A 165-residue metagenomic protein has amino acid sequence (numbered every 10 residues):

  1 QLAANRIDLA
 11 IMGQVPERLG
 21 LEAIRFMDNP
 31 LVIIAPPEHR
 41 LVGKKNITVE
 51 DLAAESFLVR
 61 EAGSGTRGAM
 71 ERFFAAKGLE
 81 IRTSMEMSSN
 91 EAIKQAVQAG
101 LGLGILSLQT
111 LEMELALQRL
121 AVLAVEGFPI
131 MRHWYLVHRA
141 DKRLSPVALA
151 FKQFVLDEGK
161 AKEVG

Functional and structural regions predicted by a protein language model:
Q1-A35, G43, Q98-L101, A121-L123: Short beta-strand-centered segments that line the small-molecule binding cleft or hinge of alpha/beta clamshell
I11-G20, G68, R72, A76 (+1 more regions): A ligand-binding cleft/hinge motif common to bilobed small-molecule-binding domains
Q14-V15, P37, L108-T110, G127 (+1 more regions): Short secondary-structure boundary segments
L21-A23, D28-I33, P37-H39, V49 (+3 more regions): Small-molecule pocket liners
I24, E50, K94-Q95, L149: Alpha-helical segments flanking ligand/cofactor-binding loops in enzyme cores
E38-T48, D141-P146: Short helix-loop capping/hinge motifs at secondary-structure junctions, enriched in acidic/polar residues
S56-K77, L144-A148, K152, G159-G165: Secondary-structure junction motif
A121-V164: A late-sequence structural motif
